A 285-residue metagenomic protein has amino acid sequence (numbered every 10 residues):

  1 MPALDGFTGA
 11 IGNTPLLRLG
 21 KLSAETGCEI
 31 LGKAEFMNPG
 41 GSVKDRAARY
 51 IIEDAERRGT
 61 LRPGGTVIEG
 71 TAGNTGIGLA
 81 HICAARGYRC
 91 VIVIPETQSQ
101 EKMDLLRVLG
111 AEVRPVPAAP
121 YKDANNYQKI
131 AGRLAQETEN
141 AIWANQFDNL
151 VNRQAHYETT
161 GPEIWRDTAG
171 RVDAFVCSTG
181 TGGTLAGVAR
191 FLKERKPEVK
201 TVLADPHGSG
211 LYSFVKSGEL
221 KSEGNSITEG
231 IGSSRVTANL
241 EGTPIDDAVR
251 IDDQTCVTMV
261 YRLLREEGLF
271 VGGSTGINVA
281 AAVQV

Functional and structural regions predicted by a protein language model:
M1-V285: PLP-dependent amino-acid enzyme catalytic core
